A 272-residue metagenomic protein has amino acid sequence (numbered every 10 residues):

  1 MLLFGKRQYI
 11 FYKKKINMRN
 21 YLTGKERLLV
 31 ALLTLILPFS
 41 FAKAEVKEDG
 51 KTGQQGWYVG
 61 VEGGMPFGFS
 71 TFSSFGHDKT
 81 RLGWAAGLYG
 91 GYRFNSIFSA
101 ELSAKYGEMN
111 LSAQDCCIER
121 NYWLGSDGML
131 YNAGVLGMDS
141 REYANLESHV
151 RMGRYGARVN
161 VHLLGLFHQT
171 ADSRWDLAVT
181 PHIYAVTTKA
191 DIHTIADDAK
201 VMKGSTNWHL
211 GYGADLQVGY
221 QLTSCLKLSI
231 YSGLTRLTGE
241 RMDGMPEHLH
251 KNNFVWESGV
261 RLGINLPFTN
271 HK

Functional and structural regions predicted by a protein language model:
R19, A31, F41-G60, H168-L177 (+1 more regions): Outer-membrane beta-barrel biogenesis signature
A42-G91, T188-A190: Short glycine/proline- and aromatic-enriched beta-strand/turn motifs that initiate or cap beta-hairpins
E45-V46, F94-I195, L266: Gram-negative (and chloroplast) outer-membrane scaffold detector with strong preference for beta-barrel transmembrane
K51-V59, S96-F98, G153, A171-V179 (+2 more regions): Outer-envelope beta-barrel architecture signal
Q55, T80-A86, H149-Y155, S173-W175 (+2 more regions): Residues that define the transmembrane beta-barrel architecture of outer-membrane proteins
V61-M65, L88-Y92, L102, A157-L163 (+4 more regions): Residues on the lipid-exposed face of transmembrane beta-strands in outer-membrane beta-barrel proteins
T71-G76, R141-S148, D197-G204, M242-H250: Extracellular loop and loop/strand-boundary signature of outer-membrane beta-barrel proteins
A100-E101, M109-L136, Y143, Q221-K272: Predominantly the C-terminal beta-signal and adjacent terminal strand-loop region of outer-membrane beta-barrel
